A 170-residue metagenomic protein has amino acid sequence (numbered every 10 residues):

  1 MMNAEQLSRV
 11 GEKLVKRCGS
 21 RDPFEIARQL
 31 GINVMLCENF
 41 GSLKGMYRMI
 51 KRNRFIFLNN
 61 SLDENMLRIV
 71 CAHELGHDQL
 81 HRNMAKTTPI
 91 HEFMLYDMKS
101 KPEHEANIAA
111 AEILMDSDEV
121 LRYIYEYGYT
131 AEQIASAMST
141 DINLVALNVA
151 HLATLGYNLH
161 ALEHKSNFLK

Functional and structural regions predicted by a protein language model:
M1-K170: Active-site hotspot residues in diverse enzymes, especially metal/ion-binding acidic/histidine motifs
